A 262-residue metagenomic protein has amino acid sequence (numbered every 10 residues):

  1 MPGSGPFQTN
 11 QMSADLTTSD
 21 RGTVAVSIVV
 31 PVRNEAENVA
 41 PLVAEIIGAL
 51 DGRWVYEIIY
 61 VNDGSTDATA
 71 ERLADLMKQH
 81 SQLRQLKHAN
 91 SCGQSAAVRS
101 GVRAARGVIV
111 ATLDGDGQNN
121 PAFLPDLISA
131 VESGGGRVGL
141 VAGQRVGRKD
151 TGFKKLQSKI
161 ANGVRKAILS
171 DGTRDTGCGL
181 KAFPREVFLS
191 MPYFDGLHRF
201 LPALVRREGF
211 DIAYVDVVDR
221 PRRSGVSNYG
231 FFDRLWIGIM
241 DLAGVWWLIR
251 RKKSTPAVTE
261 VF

Functional and structural regions predicted by a protein language model:
P2-T23, G163, F194-F262: Hydrophobic helical membrane-anchoring modules
A25-S27, E57: Cell-envelope/extracellular polymer assembly enzymes that use nucleotide-activated donors
E35-A49: Short, well-formed alpha-helical segments that are part of the catalytic scaffolds of diverse glycosyltransferases
E35-N38, S65, Q94, N120: Donor nucleotide-sugar binding loop of glycosyltransferases
Y56-Y60, A70-A104: Conserved donor nucleotide-binding strand/loop of the catalytic core
N62-E71, G117: A conserved acidic beta->alpha catalytic loop
L86-A104, I109, Q118-G196, R220-I249 (+1 more regions): Acceptor/aglycone-binding surface of glycosyltransferases and processive sugar-polymer synthases
